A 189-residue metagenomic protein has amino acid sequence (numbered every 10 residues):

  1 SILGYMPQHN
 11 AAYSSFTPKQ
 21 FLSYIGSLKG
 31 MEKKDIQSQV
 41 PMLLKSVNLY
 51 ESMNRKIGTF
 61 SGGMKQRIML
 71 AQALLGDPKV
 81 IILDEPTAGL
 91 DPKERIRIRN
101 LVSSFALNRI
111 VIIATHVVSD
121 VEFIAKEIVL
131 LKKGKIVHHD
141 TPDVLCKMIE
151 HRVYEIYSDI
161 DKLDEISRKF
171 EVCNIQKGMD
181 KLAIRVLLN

Functional and structural regions predicted by a protein language model:
S23, S27, K34-S52: Conserved ABC ATPase "signature" region
K56-F60: Conserved ABC ATPase signature
L70: Hydrophobic anchor residue at the start of the ABC signature
L75-K79, N108: A short, proline-enriched helix->beta-strand linker immediately N-terminal to the Walker B motif in ABC-type P-loop
I81-D84: Catalytic Walker B motif of ABC-type/P-loop ATPase nucleotide-binding domains
T87-A88, V118: Short loop immediately C-terminal to the Walker-B catalytic DE motif in ABC-type ATPase nucleotide-binding domains
R97-R185: ABC transporter nucleotide-binding domain
